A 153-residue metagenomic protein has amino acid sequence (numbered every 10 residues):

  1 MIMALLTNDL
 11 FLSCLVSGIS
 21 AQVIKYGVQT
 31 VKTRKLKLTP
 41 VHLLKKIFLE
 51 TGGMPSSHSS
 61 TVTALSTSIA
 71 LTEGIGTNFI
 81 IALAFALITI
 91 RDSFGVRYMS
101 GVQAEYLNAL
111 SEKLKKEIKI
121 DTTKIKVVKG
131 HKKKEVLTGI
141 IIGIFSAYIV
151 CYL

Functional and structural regions predicted by a protein language model:
I2-N8, E73-G74: Interfacial loop-to-helix junctions that mark the boundaries of transmembrane helices in multi-pass membrane
L6-Q29: N-terminal signal-anchor transmembrane alpha helix
I19, V23, H42-L153: Membrane-embedded catalytic cores of phosphoryl/pyrophosphoryl-handling enzymes
Q29-L49: Membrane-embedded helical hairpins/re-entrant loop segments and their flanking transmembrane helices within multi-pass
